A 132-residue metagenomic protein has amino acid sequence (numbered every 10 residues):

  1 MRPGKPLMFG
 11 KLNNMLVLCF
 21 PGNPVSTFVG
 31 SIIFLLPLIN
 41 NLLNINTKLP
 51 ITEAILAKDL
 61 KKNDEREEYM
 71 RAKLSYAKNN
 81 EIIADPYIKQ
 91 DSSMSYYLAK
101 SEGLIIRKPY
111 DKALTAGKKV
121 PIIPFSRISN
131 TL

Functional and structural regions predicted by a protein language model:
M1-L132: Flexible glycine/proline-rich
